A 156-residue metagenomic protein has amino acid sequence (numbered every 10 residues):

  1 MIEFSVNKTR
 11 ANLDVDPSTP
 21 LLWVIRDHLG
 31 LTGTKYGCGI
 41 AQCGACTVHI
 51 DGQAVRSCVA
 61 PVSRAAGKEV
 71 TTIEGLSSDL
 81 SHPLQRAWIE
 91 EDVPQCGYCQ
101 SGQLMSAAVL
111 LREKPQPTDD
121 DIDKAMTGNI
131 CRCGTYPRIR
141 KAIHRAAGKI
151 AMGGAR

Functional and structural regions predicted by a protein language model:
M1-R156: Signature of N-terminal electron-transfer/Fe-S-associated modules in redox systems
